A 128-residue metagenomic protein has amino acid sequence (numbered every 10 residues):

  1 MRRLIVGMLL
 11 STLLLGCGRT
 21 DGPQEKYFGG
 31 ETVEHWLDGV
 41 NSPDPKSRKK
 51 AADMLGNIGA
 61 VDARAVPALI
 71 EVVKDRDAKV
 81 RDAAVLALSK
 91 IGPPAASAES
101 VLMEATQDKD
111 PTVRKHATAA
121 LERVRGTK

Functional and structural regions predicted by a protein language model:
R2-G7: Sec-dependent signal peptide recognition, specifically the positively charged N-region followed immediately by
L14-G16: C-terminal motif of bacterial Sec signal peptides marking the signal peptidase cleavage site
G18-F28, K46-V61, E71, K79-P94 (+1 more regions): Structural detector for internal amphipathic alpha-helices that build alpha-solenoid repeat scaffolds
G29-D38, A60-K74, P94-T106, T127-K128: Amphipathic alpha-helical scaffolding segments comprising HEAT/armadillo-like alpha-solenoid repeats
L37-N41, P45: Short, solvent-exposed beta-strand/turn patches at coil↔beta or beta↔helix junctions that act as interaction loops
